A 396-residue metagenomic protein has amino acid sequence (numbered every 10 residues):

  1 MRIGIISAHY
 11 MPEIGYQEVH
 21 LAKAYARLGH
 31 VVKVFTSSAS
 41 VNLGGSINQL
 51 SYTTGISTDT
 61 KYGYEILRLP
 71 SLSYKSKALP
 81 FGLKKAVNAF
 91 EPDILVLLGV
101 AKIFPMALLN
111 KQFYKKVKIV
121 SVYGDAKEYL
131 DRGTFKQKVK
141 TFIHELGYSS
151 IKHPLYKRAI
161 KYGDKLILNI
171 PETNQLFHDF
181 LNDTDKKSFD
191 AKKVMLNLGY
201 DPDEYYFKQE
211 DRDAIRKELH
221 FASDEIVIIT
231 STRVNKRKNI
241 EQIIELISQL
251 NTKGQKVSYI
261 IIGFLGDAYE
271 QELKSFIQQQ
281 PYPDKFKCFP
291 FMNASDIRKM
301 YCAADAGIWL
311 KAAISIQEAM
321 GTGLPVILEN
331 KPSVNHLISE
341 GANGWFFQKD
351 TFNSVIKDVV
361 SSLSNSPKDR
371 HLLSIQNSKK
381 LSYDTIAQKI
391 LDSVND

Functional and structural regions predicted by a protein language model:
M1-Y52, T58-T60, E91: N-terminal subdomain of nucleotide-sugar transferases
S40-V41, Y200, S231, S258-E272: Glycosyltransferase donor-sugar binding loop
S149-K193, Y200-E204: A short, active-site helix/loop in glycosyltransferases that binds the activated sugar's phosphate group
I167, A222-K238, I244-I247: Conserved donor-binding/catalytic core segment of Leloir-type glycosyltransferases
G263, Q271-F291, S295: Nucleotide-activated donor-binding/catalytic signature segment of Leloir-type glycosyltransferases, i.e., the conserved
K299-A312, L324-P325: Acidic donor-binding loop of glycosyltransferase active sites
P325-L328, P332-S333: Short hydrophobic beta-strand element within catalytic cores of glycosyltransferases and related nucleotide-activated
D350-T351, S364-N395: A charged, aromatic-enriched C-terminal amphipathic alpha-helix characteristic of glycosyltransferases across folds
